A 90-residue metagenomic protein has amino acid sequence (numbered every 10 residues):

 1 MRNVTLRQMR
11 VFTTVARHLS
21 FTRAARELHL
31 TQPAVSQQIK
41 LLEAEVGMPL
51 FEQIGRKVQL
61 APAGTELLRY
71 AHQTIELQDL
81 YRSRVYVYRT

Functional and structural regions predicted by a protein language model:
M1-V11, R17: Extreme N-terminal segment that seeds HTH/winged-HTH DNA-binding domains in transcriptional regulators
T5-Q8, Q32, G64, A71: The N-cap/first-turn positions of alpha helices within or immediately adjacent to helix-turn-helix DNA-binding domains
T13-H29: Short helix-boundary/capping micro-motifs
E27-L28, I39, V46, L67: Core residues of bacterial helix-turn-helix
E43-L60: A short LG(V/I)-centered, amphipathic sequence patch enriched for acidic residue(s) preceding the LG motif
E45-V46, L67-R89: Alpha-helical linker/hinge and terminal dimerization helices associated with HTH transcriptional regulators
